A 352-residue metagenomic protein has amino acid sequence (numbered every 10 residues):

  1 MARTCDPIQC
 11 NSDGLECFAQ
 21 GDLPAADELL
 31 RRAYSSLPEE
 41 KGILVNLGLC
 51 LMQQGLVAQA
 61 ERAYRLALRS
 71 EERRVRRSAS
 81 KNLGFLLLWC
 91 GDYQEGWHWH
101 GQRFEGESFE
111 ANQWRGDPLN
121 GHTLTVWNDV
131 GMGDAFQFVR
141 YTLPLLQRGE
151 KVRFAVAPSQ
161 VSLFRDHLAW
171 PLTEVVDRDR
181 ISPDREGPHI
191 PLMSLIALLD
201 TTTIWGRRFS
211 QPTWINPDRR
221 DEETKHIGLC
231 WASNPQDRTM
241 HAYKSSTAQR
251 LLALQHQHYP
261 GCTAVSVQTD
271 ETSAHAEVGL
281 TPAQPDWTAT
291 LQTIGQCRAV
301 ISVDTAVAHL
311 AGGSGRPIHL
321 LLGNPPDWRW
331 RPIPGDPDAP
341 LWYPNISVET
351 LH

Functional and structural regions predicted by a protein language model:
M1-A299, D304-H352: Alpha-helical solenoid repeat scaffolds of the TPR/TPR-like class and their adjacent stem/linker regions that mediate
